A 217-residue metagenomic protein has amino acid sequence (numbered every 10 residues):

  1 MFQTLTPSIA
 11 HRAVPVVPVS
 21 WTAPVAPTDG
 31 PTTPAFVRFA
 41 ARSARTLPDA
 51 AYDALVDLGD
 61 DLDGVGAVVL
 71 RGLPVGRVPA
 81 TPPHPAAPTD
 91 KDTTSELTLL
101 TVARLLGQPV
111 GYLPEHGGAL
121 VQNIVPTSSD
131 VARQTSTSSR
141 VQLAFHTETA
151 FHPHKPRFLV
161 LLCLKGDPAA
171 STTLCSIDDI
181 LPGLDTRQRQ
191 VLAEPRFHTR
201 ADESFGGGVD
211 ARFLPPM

Functional and structural regions predicted by a protein language model:
F2-A44, G64-P79, P83, N123-M217: Active-site environment of non-heme Fe oxygenases that use a 2-His-1-carboxylate facial triad
L47-D57, L143-E148: Short alpha-helical segments and helix-capping/turn motifs at coil-helix boundaries
G59-L62: Gly/serine-rich nucleotide phosphate-binding loop at the start of the catalytic core of nucleotide/ADP-ribose-handling
H84-P88: Short glycine-enriched, charge-decorated loop/helix-capping segments at active-site entrances that position
T89-S136: A gly/proline- and charged-residue-enriched helix-loop-helix capping module
